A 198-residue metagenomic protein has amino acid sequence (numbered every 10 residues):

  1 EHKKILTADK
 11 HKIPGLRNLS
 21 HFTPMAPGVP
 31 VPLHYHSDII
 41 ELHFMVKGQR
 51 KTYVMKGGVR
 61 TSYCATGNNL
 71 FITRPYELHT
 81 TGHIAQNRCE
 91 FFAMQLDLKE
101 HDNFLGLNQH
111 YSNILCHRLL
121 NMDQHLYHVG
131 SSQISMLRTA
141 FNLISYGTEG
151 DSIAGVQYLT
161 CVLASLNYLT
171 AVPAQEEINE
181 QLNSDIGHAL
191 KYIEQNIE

Functional and structural regions predicted by a protein language model:
E1, V59-R60, E176-E180: Polar low-complexity intrinsically disordered regions
E1-F22, L78-E149, Y168-V172: A hydrophobic/aromatic-rich effector-binding and dimerization subdomain of bacterial HTH-type transcriptional regulators
A8, G67-N68, S184, Q195: Intrinsic-disorder/low-complexity regions
N18, V31-P32, I39, D123 (+4 more regions): A general marker of short, structured functional hotspots
H21-H117, D151-S152: N-terminal regulatory/effector-sensing and dimerization cores that precede helix-turn-helix DNA-binding domains
E41-F44, Q133-A140, Y158, V162-S165: Amphipathic, well-ordered alpha-helical segments in soluble domains
L120-S131, S145-L159, L163-E198: Short, Lys/Arg-enriched, Trp-marked, Pro/Gly-tolerant hinge/linker segments that flank
